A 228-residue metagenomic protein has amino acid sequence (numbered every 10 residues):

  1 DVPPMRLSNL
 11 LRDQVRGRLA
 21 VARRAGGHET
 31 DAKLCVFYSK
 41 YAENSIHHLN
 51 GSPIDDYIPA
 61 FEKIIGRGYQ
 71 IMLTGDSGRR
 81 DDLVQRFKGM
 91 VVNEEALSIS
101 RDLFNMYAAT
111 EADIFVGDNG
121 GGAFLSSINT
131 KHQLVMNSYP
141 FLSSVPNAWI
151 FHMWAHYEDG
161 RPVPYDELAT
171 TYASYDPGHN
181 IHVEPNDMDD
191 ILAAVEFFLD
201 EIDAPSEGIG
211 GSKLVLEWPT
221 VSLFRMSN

Functional and structural regions predicted by a protein language model:
D1-R24, A148-N228: Leloir-type glycosyltransferase catalytic cores
D1-R6, E29-V36, P140-S143, N147-A148: Conserved nucleotide-diphosphate donor binding/catalytic pocket of glycan-assembly enzymes
A32-E43, I54-R101, G211-L223: Catalytic donor nucleotide-activated moiety binding site of glycosyltransferases and closely related
H47-N50: Short, solvent-exposed loop/turn segments at secondary-structure boundaries
S52-A60, A109, I191-A193: Well-ordered, non-membrane alpha-helical segments in soluble/globular domains
R80, F87-E94, A123-L125, K131 (+2 more regions): Polyanion-binding and phosphate-handling cores
F104-M153: A donor-sugar binding/catalytic signature common to diverse glycosyltransferases and related nucleotide-sugar
